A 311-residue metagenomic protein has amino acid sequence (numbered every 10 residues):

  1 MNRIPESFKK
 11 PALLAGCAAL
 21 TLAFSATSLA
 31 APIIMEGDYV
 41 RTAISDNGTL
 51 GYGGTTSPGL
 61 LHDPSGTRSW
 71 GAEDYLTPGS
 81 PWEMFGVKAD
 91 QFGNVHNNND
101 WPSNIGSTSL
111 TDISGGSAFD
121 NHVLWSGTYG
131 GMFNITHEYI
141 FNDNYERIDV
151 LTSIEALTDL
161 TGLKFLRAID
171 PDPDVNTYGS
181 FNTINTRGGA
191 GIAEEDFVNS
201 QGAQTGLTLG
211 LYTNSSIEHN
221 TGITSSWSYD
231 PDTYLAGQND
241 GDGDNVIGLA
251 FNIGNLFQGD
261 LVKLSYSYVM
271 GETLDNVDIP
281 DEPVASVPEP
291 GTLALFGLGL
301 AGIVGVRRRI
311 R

Functional and structural regions predicted by a protein language model:
M1-K9: N-terminal secretory signal peptides that target proteins for export/translocation
P11-P32, M270-L298: Short, threonine-centered small-residue motifs that mark membrane-proximal processing/anchoring sites and TM-junction
A31-L110, W125, N142, S265-Y266 (+1 more regions): Beta-strand-rich N-terminal accessory domains
I33-V40, S45, F119-D120, W125 (+6 more regions): Beta-strand-rich recognition/accessory modules
T77-N99, D174-K263: Trp/Gly-enriched beta-strand surface patches
G93-I148, K164, N245: Extended, loop-rich substrate-binding clefts of extracytoplasmic carbohydrate-active enzymes
V304-R311: C-terminal membrane-anchoring or membrane-association module
